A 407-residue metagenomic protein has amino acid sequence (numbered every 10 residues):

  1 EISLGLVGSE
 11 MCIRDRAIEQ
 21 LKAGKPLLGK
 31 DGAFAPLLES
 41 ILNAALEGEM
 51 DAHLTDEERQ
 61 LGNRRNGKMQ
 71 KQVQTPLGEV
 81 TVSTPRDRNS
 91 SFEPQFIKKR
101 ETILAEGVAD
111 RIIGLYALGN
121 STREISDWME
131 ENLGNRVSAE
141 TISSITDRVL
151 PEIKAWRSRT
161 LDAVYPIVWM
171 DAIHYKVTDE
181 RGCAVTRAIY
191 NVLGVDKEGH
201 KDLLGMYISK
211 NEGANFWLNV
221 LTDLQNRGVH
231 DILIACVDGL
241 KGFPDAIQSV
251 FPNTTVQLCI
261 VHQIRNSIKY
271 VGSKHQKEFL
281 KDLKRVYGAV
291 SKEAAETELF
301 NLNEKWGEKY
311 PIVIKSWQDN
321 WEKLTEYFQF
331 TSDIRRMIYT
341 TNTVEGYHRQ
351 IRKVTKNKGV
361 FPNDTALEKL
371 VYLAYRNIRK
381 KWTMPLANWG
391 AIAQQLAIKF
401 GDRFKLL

Functional and structural regions predicted by a protein language model:
E1-G8: Single conserved hydrophobic/aromatic residue that forms the stacking wall/gate of nucleotide- or nucleobase-binding
S9-E10, R14-T102: Short, conserved DNA-binding cores of transcription-related domains
L46, L77, N89, I112 (+13 more regions): Mobile genetic element proteins and their domesticated derivatives, centered on retroelements and DNA transposons
R64-L118, G134-D147, A163, A214: Basic, short loop/linker segments at the boundary and entry of helix-turn-helix/winged-helix-like folds
P85-R88, F96-R100, N132-R136, R148-V237 (+5 more regions): RNase H-like nuclease fold core
R123-G134: DNA-recognition alpha helix
I234-K241, A246-D282: Conserved beta-strand -> loop -> alpha-helix junction used to position metal-binding or nucleic-acid-contacting
P252, R285-L407: Acidic/histidine-rich catalytic cores and adjacent linkers of DNA breakage/strand-transfer/modification proteins
